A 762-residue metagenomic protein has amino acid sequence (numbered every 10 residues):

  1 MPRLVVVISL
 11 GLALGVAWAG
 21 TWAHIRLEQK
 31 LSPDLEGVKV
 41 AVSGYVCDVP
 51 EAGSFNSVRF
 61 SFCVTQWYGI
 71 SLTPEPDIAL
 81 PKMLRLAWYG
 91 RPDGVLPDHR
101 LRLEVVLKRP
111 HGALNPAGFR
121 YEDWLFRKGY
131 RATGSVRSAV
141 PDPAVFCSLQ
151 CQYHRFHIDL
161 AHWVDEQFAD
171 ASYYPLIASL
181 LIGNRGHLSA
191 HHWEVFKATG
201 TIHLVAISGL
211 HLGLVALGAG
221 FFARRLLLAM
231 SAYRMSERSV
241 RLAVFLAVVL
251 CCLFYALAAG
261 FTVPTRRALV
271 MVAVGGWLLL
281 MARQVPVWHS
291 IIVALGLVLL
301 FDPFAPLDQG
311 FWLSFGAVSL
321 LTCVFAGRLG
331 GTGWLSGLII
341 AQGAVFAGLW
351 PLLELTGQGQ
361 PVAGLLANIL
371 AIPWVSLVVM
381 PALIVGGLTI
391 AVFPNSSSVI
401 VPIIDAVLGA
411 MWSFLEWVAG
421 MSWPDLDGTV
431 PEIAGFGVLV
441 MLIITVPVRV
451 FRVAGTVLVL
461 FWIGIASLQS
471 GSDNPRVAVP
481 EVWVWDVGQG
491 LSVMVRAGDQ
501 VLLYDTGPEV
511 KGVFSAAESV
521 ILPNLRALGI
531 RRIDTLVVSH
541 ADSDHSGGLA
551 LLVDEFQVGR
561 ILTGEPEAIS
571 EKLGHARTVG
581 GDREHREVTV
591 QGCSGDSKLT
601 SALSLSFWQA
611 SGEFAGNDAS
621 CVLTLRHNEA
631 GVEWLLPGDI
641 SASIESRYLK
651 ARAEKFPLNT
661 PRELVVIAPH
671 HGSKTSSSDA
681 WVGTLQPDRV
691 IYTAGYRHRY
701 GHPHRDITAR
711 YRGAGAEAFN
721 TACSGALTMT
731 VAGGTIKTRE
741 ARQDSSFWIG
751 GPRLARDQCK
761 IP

Functional and structural regions predicted by a protein language model:
P2-V5, V690: Internal alpha-helical transmembrane segments
V6-W18, T456-S467: Hydrophobic membrane-insertion alpha-helices, especially the h-region of bacterial N-terminal signal peptides
G11-H203, F514-R526, R532, P566-S570 (+4 more regions): Membrane-interface helix/helix-cap signal primarily in integral membrane proteins
C47, L103, W124-A268, T535 (+3 more regions): Aromatic-rich juxtamembrane segments at the membrane interface
C47-P50, G310, V487: Feature for secretory/organellar precursors and membrane-associated catalytic proteins
G90-V106, W124-L125, Y130, S148 (+3 more regions): Non-globular, low-confidence helical/coil segments that flank catalytic cores
G220-R224, C323-F325, D554: A compact, surface-exposed functional segment
A256, F261-L439, Y648, R652 (+2 more regions): Internal transmembrane alpha-helical bundles of multi-pass membrane proteins
